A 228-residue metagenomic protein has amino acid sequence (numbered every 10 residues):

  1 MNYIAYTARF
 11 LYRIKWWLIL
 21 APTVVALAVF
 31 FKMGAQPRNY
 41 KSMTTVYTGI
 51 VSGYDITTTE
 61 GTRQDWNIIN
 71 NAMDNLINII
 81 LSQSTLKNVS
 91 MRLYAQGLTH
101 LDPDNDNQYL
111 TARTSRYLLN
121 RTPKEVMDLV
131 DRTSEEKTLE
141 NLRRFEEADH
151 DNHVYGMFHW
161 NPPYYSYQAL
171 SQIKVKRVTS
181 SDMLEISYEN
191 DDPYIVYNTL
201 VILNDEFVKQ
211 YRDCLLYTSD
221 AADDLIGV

Functional and structural regions predicted by a protein language model:
M1-S219, I226: Hydrophobic and amphipathic membrane-targeting/association helices
